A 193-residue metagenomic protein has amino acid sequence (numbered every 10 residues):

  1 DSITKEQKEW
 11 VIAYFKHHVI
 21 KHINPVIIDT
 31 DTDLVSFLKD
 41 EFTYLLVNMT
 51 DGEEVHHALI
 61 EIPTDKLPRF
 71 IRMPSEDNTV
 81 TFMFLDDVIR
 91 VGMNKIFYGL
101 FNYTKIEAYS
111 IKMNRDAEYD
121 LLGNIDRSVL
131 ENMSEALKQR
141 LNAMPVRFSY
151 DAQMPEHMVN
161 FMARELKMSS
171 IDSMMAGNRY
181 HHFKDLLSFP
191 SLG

Functional and structural regions predicted by a protein language model:
D1-G193: N-terminal non-catalytic structural scaffold regions of very large proteins
